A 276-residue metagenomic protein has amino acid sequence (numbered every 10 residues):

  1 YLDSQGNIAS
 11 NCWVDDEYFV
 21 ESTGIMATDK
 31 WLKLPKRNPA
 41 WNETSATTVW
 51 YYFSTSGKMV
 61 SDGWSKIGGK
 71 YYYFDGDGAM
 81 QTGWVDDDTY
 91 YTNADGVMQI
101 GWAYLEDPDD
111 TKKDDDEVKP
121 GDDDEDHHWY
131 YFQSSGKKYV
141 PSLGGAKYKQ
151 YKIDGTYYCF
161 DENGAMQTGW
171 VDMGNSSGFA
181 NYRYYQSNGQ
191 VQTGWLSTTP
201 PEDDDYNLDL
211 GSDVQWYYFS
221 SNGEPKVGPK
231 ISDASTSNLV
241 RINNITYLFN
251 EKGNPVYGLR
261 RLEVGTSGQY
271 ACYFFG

Functional and structural regions predicted by a protein language model:
Y1-G276: Extracellular adhesion/carbohydrate-binding repeat motifs centered on closely spaced tryptophans
